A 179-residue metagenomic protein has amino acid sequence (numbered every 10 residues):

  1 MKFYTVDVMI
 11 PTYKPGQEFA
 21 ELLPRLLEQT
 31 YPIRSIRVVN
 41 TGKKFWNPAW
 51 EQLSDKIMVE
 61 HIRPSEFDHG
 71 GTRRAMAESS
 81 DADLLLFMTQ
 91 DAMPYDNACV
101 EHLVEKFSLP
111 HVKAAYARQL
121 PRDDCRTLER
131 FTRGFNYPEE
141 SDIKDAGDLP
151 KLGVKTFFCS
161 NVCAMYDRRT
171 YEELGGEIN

Functional and structural regions predicted by a protein language model:
P15-E28: Short, well-formed alpha-helical segments that are part of the catalytic scaffolds of diverse glycosyltransferases
I33-K43, I62: Short beta-strand/loop segment that forms part of the nucleotide-sugar
V39-A49, A92-M93: A conserved acidic beta->alpha catalytic loop
R63-S80: Glycine-rich, basic loop-to-helix element that forms the pyrophosphate-binding segment of sugar-nucleotide handling
D81-A82, S160-L174: Conserved nucleotide-sugar donor-binding and metal-coordinating catalytic region shared by glycosyltransferases
L85: Short aromatic/hydrophobic "clamp" motif used to bind/position activated sugar donors
M93, N97-R130: Conserved donor NDP-sugar-binding/catalytic core segment of glycosyltransferases
G147-Y166, N179: A recurrent flexible, glycine/aromatic-enriched loop bordering the glycosyltransferase active site that acts as
